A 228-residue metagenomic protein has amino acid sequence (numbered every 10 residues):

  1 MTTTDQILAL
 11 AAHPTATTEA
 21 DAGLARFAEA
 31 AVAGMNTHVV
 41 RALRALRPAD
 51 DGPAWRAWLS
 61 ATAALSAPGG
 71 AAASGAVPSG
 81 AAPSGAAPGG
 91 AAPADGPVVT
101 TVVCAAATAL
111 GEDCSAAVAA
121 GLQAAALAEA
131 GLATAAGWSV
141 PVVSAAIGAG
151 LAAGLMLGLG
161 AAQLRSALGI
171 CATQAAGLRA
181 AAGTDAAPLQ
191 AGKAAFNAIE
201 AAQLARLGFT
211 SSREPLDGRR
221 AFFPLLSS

Functional and structural regions predicted by a protein language model:
M1-S228: N-terminal core-entry segment
